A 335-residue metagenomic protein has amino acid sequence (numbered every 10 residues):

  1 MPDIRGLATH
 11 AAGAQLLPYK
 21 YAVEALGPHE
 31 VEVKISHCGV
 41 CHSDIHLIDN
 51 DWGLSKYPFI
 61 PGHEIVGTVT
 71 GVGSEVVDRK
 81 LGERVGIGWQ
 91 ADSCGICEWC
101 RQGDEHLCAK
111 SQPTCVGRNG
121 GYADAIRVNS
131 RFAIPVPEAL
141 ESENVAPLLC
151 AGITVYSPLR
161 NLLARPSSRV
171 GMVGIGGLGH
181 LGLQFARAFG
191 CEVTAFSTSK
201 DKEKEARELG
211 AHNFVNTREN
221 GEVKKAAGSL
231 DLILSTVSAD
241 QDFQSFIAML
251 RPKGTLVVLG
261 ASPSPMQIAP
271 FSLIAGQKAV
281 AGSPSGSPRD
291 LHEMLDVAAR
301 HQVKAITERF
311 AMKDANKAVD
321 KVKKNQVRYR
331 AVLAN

Functional and structural regions predicted by a protein language model:
M1-I4, P288-N335: C-terminal hydrophobic helical "lid"/dimerization subdomain of Rossmann-like NAD(P)H-dependent oxidoreductases
M1-V66, V128, N335: Short N-terminal strand-loop motif that marks the start of NAD(P)H/FAD-dependent oxidoreductase cofactor-binding domains
E24-C38, D51-E98, P137-L140: Glycine-rich beta-strand-centered segment in the early N-terminal region that forms part of a ligand/cofactor-binding
S93-V173: NAD(P)H dinucleotide-binding glycine-rich loop of Rossmann-like/cofactor-binding domains, especially the beta1-alpha1
A151, G174-L178, A261: Glycine-rich Rossmann-fold phosphate-binding loop(s) that bind the pyrophosphate of adenine dinucleotide cofactors
P166-I175, R187-Q244: Adenosine-nucleotide cofactor-binding segment
G254-T255: Glycine-centered, small-residue-biased loops immediately flanking beta-strands in adenine/cofactor-binding cores
G260-G276, P288-M294: Rossmann-fold NAD(P)-binding glycine/threonine-rich loop
